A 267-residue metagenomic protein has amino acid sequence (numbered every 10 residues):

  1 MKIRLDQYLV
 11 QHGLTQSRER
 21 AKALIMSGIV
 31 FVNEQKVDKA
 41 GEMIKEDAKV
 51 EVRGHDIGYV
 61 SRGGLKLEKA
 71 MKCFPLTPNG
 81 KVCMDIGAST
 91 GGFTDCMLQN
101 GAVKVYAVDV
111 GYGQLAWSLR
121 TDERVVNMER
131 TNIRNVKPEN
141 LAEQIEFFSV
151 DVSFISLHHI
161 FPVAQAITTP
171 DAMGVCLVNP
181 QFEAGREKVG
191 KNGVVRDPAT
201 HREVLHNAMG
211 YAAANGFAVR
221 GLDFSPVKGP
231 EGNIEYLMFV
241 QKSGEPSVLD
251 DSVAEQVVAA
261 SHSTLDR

Functional and structural regions predicted by a protein language model:
M1-A48, V82-C83: A basic, amphipathic helix-loop patch mediating RNA/tRNA/ribosome contacts
N79-S89: Conserved class I S-adenosyl-L-methionine
C96-K104: Conserved S-adenosyl-L-methionine
Y106-H159: S-adenosyl-L-methionine
H158-V175: A short glycine-rich, Lys/Arg-flanked "PGG" loop and its adjoining helix->strand segment in the class I
P180-D197: Short, glycine-/aromatic-enriched active-site segment of Class I SAM-dependent methyltransferases
I234-R267: Flexible, glycine-/basic-rich loop-and-beta segments that form/coincide with the SAM-dependent methyltransferase
